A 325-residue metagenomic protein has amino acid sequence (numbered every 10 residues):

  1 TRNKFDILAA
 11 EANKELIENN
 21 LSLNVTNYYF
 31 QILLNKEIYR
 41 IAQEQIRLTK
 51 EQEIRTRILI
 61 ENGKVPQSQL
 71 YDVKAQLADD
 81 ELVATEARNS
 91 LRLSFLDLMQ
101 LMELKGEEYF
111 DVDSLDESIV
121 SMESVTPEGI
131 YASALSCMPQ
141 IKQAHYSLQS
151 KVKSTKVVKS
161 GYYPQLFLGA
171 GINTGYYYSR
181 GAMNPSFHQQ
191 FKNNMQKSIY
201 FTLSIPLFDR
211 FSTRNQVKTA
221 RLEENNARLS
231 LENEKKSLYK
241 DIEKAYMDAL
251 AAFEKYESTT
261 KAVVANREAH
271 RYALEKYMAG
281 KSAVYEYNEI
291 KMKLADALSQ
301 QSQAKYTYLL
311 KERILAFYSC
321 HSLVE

Functional and structural regions predicted by a protein language model:
T1, S114-E123, K156, G169-I205 (+1 more regions): Small/polar, glycine/serine/threonine/aspartate-rich low-complexity segments that form flexible
T1-E18, S68, D72, K142-Y146 (+3 more regions): Sec/SRP-type N-terminal targeting helices
K4, G106-V152, K235, L323-V324: Bacterial Sec-pathway N-terminal export signals of envelope proteins
N20-S133, D248, A252, L294 (+1 more regions): Periplasmic alpha-helical coiled-coil/stalk elements that build and connect Gram-negative outer-membrane
Y29, Y131, F167, Y200-T202 (+1 more regions): Membrane-embedded beta-strand positions in outer-membrane beta-barrel channels/transporters
I60-K64, Y277-K281, Y318: A short glycine-centered flexible hinge/capping loop motif at secondary-structure junctions
P66-S68, A279-Q303: Short terminal targeting/anchoring segments
Q300-E325: Acidic, low-complexity, intrinsically disordered peripheral segments
